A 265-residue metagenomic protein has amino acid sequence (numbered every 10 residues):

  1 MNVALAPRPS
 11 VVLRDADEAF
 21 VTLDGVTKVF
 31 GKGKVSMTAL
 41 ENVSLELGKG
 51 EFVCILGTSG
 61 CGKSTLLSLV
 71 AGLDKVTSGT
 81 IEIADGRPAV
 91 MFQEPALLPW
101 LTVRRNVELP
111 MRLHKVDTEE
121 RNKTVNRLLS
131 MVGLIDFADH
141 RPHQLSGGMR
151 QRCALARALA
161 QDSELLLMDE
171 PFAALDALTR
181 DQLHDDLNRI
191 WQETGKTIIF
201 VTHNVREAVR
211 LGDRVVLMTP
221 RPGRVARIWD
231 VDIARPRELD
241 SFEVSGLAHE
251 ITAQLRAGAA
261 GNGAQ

Functional and structural regions predicted by a protein language model:
L56-T58: The feature captures the beta-strand-to-loop junction immediately N-terminal to the Walker
A71: Helix-to-loop junction immediately C-terminal to a conserved catalytic motif
L101-E108: Short coil-to-helix segment of the ABC ATPase nucleotide-binding domain corresponding to the Q-loop/switch region
R112, E119-F137, R189: Conserved ABC ATPase "signature" region
R141-L145, M149: Conserved ABC ATPase signature
L155: Hydrophobic anchor residue at the start of the ABC signature
A160-E164: A short, proline-enriched helix->beta-strand linker immediately N-terminal to the Walker B motif in ABC-type P-loop
L166-D169: Catalytic Walker B motif of ABC-type/P-loop ATPase nucleotide-binding domains
